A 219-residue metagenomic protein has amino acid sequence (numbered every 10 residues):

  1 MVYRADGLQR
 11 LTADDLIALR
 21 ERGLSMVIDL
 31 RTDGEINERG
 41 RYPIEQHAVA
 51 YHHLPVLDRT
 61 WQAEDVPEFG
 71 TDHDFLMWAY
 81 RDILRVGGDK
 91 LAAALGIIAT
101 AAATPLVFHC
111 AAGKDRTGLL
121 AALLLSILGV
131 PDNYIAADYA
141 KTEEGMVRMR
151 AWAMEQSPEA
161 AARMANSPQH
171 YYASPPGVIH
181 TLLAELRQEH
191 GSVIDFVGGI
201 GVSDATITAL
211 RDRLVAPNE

Functional and structural regions predicted by a protein language model:
M1-V107, L119-E219: Cys-dependent protein tyrosine phosphatase-like superfamily
A112, R116-T117: Ser/Thr-glycine-rich phosphate-binding loops at phosphate-binding pockets of nucleotides, nucleotide cofactors
